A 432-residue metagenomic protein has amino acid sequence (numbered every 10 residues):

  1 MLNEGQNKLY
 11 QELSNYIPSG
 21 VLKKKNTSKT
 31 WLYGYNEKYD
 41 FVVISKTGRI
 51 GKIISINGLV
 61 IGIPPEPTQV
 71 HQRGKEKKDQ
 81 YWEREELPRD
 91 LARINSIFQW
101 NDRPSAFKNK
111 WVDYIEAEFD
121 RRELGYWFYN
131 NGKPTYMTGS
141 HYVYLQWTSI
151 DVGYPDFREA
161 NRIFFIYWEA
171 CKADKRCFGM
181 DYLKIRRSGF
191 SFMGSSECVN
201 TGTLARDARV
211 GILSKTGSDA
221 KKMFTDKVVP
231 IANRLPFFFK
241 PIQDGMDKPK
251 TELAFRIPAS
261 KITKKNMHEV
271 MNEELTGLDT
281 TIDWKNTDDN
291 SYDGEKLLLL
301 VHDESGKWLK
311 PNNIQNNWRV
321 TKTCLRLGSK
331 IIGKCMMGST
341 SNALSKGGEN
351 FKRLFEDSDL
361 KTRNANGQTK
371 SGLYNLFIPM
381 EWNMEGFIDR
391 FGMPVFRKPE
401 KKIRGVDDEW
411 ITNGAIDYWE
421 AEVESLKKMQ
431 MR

Functional and structural regions predicted by a protein language model:
M1-F178, P230-I231, P236, E252: N-terminal accessory segments
K77, P88, R93, P104-A106 (+12 more regions): Conserved P-loop NTPase catalytic core
K175-V199: Walker A/P-loop
T201-A208: Post-Walker A helix-loop "phosphate-sensing" segment adjacent to the P-loop in P-loop NTPases
A208-I231: Conserved Walker A/P-loop ATP-binding site and its immediately adjacent core in helicase/helicase-like ATPase domains
D289, K307-W308: Residues immediately C-terminal
V301-K307: Walker B catalytic acidic pair
N312-C324: Conserved Walker B catalytic segment
